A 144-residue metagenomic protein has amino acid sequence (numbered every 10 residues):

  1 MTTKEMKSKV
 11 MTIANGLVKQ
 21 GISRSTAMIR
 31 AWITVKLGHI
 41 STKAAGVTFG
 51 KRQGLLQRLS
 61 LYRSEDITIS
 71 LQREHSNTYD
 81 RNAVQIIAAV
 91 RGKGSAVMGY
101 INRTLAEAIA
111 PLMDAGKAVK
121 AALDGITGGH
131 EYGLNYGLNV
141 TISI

Functional and structural regions predicted by a protein language model:
M6-Q20, S25-I144: Conserved active-site motif detector
